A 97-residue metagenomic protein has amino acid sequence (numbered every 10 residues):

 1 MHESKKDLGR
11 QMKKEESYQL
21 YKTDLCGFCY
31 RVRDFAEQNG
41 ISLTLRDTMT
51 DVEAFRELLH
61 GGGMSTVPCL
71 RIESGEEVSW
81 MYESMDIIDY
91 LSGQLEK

Functional and structural regions predicted by a protein language model:
E3-I41: Local sequence-structure signature of Cys/Sec-based thiol-disulfide redox active-site neighborhoods
F28, V32, A54, T66 (+1 more regions): Amphipathic alpha-helical interface surfaces
I41-A54, M64: Thiol-based oxidoreductase modules, predominantly thioredoxin-like and allied folds used for disulfide exchange
F55-L59: Short, charge-rich, low-complexity interaction segments located in flexible loops at or near secondary-structure
G61-R71: Structural micro-motif
S74-K97: Non-catalytic, surface beta->alpha helical segment in thiol-disulfide oxidoreductase systems
